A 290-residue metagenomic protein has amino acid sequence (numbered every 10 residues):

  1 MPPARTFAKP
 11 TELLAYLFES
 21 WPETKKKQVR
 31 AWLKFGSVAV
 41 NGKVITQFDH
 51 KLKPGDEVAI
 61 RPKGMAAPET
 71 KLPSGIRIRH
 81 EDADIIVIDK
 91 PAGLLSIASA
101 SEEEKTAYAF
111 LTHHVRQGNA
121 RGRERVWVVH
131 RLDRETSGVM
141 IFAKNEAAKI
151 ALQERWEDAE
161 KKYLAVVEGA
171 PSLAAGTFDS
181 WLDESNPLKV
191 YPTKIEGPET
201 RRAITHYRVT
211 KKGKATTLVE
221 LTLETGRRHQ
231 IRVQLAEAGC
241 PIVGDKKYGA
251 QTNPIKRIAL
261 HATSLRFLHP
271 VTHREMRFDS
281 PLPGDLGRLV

Functional and structural regions predicted by a protein language model:
M1-A31, S74-I76, G197-P198, I204 (+2 more regions): Pseudouridine synthases involved in rRNA/tRNA modification
M1-N186, D285-L289: RNA pseudouridine synthases
Q47-K51, E220, R257: Short, surface-exposed secondary-structure edge patches
D49, R208-V209: Beta-strand-rich interaction surfaces with strong enrichment in secreted/lumenal proteins
N145-E146, E168-A170, D183, P187 (+3 more regions): Histidine- and/or cysteine-centered catalytic micro-motif in compact active-site loops
I150, S180, T205-R208, V233: Internal, well-ordered alpha-helical scaffold/interface segments that support domain packing or protein-protein contacts
T177, S185, E196-R208: Non-catalytic RNA-recognition surface used by pseudouridine synthases
